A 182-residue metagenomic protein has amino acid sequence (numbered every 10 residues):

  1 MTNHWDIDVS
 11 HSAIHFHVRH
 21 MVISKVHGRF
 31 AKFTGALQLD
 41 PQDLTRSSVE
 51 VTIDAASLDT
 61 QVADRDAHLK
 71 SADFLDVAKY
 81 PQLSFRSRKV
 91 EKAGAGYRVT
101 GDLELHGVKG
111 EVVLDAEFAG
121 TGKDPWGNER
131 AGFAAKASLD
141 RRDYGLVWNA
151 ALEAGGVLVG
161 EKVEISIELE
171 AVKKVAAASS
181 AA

Functional and structural regions predicted by a protein language model:
M1-A182: Low-complexity, acidic/polar, glycine-enriched regions of mature
